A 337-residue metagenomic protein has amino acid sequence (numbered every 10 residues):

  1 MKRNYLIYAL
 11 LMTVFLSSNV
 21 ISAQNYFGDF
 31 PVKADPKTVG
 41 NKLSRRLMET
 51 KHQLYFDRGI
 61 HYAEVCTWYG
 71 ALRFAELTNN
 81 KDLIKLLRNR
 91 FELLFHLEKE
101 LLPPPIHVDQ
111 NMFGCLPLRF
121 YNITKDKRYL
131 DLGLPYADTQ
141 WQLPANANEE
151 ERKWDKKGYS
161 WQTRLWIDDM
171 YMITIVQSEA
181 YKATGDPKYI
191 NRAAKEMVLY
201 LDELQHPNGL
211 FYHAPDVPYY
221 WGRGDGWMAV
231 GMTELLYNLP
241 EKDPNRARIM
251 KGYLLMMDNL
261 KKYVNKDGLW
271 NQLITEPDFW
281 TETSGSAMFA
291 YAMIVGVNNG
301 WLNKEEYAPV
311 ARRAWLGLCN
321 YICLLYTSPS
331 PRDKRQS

Functional and structural regions predicted by a protein language model:
M1-Q24: Bacterial Sec-dependent N-terminal signal peptides
Y26-N41, F74-R88, F120-P135, A180-K195 (+3 more regions): Structural helix-adjacent loops and short alpha-helical linkers that scaffold large soluble proteins
P36-Y55, K85-P103, D131-R152, P187-L210 (+2 more regions): Long, well-ordered core segments of solenoidal/helical folds
L54-L94, L101-V108: N-terminal carbohydrate-binding/catalytic regions of secreted carbohydrate-active enzymes
I60-A75, P105-N122, L165-K182, W221-Y237 (+1 more regions): Well-ordered alpha-helical segments within folded domains of soluble proteins
E151-M170, I175-E179, A183, A194 (+4 more regions): Flexible, surface-exposed loop/gating regions in the mature catalytic domains of secreted/periplasmic hydrolases
R246-N299: Flexible, glycine-rich surface segments
Y326-Q336: Conserved small/polar residues in nucleotide/adenosyl-binding loops
